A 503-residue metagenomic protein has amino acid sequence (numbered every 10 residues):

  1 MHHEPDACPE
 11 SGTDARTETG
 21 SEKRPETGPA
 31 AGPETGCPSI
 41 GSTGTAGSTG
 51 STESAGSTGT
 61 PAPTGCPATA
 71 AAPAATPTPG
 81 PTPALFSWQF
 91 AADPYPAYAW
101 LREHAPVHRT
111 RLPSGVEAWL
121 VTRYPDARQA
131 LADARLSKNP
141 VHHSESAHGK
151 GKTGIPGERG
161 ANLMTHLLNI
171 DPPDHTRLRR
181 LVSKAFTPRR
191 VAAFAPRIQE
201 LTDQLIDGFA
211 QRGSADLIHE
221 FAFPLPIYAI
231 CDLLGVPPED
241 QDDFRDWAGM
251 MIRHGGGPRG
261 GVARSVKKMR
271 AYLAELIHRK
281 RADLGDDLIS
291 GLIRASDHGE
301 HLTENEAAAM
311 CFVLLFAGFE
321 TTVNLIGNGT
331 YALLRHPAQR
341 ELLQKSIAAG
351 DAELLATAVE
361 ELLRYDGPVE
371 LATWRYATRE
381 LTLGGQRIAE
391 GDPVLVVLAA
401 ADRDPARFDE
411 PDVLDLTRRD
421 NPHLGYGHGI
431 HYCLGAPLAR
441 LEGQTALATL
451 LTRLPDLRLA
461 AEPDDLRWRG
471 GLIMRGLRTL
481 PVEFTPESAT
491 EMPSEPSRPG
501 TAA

Functional and structural regions predicted by a protein language model:
M1-T13, T17, K23, C37 (+1 more regions): Cytochrome P450
P5, P29, P33, S42-T60 (+1 more regions): Ser/Thr/Pro-rich low-complexity tandem-repeat tracts
G20, R24, G28, G32-E34: Long, intrinsically disordered, low-complexity tracts enriched in Ser/Thr with interspersed Pro and often acidic
